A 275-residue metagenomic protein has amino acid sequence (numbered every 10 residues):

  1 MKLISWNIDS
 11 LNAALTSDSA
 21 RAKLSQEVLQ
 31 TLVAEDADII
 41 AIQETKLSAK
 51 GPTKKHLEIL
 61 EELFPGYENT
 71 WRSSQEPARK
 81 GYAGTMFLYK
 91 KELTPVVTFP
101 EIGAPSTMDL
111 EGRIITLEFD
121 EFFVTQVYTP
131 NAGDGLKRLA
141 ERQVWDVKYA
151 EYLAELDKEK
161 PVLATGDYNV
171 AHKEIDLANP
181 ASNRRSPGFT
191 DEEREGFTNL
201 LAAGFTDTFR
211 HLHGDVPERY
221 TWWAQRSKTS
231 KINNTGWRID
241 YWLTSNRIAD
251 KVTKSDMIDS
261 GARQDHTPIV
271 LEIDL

Functional and structural regions predicted by a protein language model:
M1-A14, E118-G133, T165: Active-site-proximal beta-strand elements of phosphoester/diester hydrolases
M1-E61, W71, P77-Y82: N-terminal, active-site-proximal structural segment of metallo-dependent hydrolase catalytic domains
W6-N7, L32-G51, V124, Y152-E174 (+4 more regions): Active-site beta-strand/loop signature of hydrolases that rely on acidic residues for catalysis
L15, E101-T107, T129-D146, A181-S186: Surface-exposed cleft-lining segments at the edges of enzyme active sites
K46-A132: Structured beta-strand-rich core segments of catalytic domains in phosphoester-bond hydrolases
E61-E62, V147-N233, I239: Metal-dependent phosphoesterases centered on the DNase I-like endonuclease/exonuclease/phosphatase
R79-V97, S227-D250: Conserved beta strand-loop-helix elements of the APE1-like EEP
Y89-K91, L117-D120, S245-N246, Q264 (+1 more regions): Active-site beta-strand termini and strand-to-loop segments that position acidic
